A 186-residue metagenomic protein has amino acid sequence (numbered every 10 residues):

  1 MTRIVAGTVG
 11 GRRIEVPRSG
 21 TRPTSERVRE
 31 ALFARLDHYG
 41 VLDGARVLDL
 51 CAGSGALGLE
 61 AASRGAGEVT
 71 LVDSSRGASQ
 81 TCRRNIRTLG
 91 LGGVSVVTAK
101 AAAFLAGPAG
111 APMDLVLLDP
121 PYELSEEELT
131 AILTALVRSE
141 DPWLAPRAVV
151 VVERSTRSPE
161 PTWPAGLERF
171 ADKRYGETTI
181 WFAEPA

Functional and structural regions predicted by a protein language model:
M1-A186: Class I S-adenosyl-L-methionine-dependent methyltransferase catalytic core
